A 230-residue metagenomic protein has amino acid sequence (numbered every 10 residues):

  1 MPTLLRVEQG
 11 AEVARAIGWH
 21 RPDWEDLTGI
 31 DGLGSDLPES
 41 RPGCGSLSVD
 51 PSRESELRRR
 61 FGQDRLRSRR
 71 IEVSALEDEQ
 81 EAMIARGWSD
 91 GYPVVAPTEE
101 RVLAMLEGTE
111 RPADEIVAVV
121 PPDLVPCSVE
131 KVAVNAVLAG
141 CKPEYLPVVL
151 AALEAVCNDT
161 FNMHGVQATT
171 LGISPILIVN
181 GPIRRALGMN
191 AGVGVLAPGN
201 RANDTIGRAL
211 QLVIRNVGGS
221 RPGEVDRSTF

Functional and structural regions predicted by a protein language model:
M1-L5: Structural micro-motif
R6-R41: Non-catalytic, surface beta->alpha helical segment in thiol-disulfide oxidoreductase systems
P22, L47-V49, T169: Intrinsically disordered, low-complexity, compositionally biased regions/tails
S40-L76: Flexible inter-domain linker/hinge segments
F61-F230: Non-transmembrane, aqueous-exposed alpha-helical and coiled segments at domain scale
